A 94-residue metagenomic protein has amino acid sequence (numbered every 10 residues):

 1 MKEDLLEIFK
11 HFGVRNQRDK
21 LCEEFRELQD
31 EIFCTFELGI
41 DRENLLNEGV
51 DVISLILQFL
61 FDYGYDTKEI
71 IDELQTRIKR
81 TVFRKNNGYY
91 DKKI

Functional and structural regions predicted by a protein language model:
M1-I94: Flexible "arm" and connector segments at domain edges
